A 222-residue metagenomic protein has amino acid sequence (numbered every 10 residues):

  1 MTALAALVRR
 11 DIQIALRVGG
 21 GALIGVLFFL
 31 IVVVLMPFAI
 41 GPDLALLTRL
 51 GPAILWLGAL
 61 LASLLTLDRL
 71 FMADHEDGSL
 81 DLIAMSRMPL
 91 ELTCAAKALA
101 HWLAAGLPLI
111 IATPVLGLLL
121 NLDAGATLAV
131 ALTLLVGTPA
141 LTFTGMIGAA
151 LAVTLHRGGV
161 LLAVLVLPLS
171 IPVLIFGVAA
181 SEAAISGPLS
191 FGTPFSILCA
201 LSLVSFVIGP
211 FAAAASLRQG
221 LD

Functional and structural regions predicted by a protein language model:
M1-G25: Aromatic- and glycine-rich beta-strand/loop motifs that create alpha-glucan
G19-G41, W56-A59, L165, L169-F176 (+1 more regions): Hydrophobic alpha-helical transmembrane segments of multi-pass membrane transport/permease proteins
F38, G148-I197, L201-V207: Transmembrane helix segments
G51-L67, F71: Long, hydrophobic alpha-helical segments
L64-A84: Transmembrane helix boundary and interhelical loop/hinge segments in multi-pass membrane proteins
A95-L120, A140, T144, G177-V178: Hydrophobic alpha-helical transmembrane segments that constitute the membrane-spanning cores of multi-pass membrane
L128, T133-L167, R218-D222: A structural motif at transmembrane helix-loop-helix junctions in multipass membrane proteins
S205-D222: Junction motif at the cytosolic side of a transmembrane helix
